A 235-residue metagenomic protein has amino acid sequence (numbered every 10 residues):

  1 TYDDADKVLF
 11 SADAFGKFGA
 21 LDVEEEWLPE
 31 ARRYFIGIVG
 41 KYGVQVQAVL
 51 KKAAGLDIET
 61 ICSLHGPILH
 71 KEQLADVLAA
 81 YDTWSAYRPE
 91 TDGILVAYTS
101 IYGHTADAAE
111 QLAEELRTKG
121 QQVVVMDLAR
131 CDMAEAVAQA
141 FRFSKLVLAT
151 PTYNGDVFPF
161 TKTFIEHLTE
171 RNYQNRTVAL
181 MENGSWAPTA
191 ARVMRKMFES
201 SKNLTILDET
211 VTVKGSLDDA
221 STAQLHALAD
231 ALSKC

Functional and structural regions predicted by a protein language model:
T1-E25: Catalytic core of the metallo-beta-lactamase
T1-L9, L50-A53, M133-A136: Short amphipathic alpha-helices and their capping/turn segments at secondary-structure boundaries
Y2, L9, G93-A97, A179: Conserved beta-strand elements of the Class I
D13, Y98-I101, L128, E182-N183: Cofactor-binding loop segments of dinucleotide-utilizing enzymes, especially the Rossmann-like FAD- and NAD(P)+-binding
F18-I68, Q111-M126, A136-C235: FMN-binding flavodoxin-like domain, especially the glycine-rich phosphate-binding loop
C62-E90: Short N-terminal or domain-adjacent regulatory/targeting segments
L78-A79, M126-C131: Short gly/ser/thr-rich secondary-structure transition/capping motifs
A97-K119: Short, charged N-terminal beta->alpha structural module
